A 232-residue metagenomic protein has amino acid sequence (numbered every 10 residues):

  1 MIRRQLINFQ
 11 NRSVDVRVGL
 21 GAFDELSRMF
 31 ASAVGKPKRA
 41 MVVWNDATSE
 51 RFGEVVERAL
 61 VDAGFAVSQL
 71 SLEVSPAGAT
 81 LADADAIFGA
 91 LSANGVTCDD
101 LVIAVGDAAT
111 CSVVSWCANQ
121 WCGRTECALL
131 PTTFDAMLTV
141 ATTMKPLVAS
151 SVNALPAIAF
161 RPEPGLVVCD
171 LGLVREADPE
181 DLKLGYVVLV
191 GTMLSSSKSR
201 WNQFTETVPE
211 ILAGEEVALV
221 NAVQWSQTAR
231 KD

Functional and structural regions predicted by a protein language model:
M1-L101, G191: ATP/NTP phosphate-donor binding region
S27, D85-F88, V187-G191, W201-T205 (+1 more regions): Predominant activation on well-ordered alpha-helical scaffold segments within soluble catalytic domains
K36, G64, V208-A218: Short, glycine- and charge-enriched coil/turn segments that flank and shape catalytic ligand pockets
F52-E54, V113-S115, T139-V140: Short glycine-/acidic-enriched loop or helix-start segments at secondary-structure transitions that form or flank
V74-P76, A109, F134: Residue-level detector of flexible, active-site-proximal loop/helix-junction positions within diverse enzyme catalytic
N94-C117, W121-T132: A short, small-residue-rich loop immediately preceding and capping a beta-strand
A118-A213: A glycine/threonine-rich phosphate-anchoring loop and its flanking beta-alpha core in nucleotide/phosphate-binding
I211-D232: Active-site segments that bind and position negatively charged phosphate/pyrophosphate groups
